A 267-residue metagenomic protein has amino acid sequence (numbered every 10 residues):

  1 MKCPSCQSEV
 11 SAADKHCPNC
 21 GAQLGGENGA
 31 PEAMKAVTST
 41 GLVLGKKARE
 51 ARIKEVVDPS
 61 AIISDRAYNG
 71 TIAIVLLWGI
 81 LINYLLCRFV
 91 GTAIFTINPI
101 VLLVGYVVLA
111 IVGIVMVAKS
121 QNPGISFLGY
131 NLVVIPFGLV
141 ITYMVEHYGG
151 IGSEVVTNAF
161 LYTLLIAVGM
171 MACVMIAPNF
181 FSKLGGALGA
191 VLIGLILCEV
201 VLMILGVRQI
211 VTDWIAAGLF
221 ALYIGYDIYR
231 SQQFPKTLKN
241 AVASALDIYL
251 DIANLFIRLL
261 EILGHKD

Functional and structural regions predicted by a protein language model:
K2-D267: A hydrophobic alpha-helical transmembrane-helix feature that marks the membrane cores and membrane-interface segments
